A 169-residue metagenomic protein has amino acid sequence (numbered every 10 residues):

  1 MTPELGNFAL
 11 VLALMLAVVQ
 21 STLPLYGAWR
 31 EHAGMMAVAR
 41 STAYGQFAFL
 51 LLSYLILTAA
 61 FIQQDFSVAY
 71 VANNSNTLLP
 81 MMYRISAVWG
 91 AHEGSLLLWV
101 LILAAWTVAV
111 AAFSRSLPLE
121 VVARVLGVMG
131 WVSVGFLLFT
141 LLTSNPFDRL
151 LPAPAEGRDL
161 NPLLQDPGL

Functional and structural regions predicted by a protein language model:
M1-L169: Polytopic transmembrane helical bundles with strong interfacial aromatic enrichment
